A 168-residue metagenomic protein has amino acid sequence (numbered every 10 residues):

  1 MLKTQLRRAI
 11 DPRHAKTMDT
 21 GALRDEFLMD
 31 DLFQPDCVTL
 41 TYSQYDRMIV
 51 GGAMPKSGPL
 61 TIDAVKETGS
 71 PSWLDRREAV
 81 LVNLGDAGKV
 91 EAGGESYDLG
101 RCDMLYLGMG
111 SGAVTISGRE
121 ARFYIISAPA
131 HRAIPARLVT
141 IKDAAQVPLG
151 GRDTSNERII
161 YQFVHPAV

Functional and structural regions predicted by a protein language model:
M1-A53: Generic N-terminal segment detector
D36-E67, E157-V168: A short glycine-rich, His/Asp/Glu-containing loop-to-beta-strand
Y45-L60, T68-G94: Glycine- and acidic-residue-biased ligand/ion/polar-headgroup-sensing regions
I49-G51, V82, L105-L107, F123-I126: Short hydrophobic-aromatic micro-motifs
T61-A64, D98-C102, R137-V139: Short amphipathic beta-strand/extended segments with alternating polar/hydrophobic composition
A87, M104-L105, M109-I116: Histidine-centered metal-chelating micro-motifs
A92-M109: Short acidic-glycine-tyrosine-enriched beta hairpin
T115-V168: Surface-exposed beta-loop interaction hotspot
